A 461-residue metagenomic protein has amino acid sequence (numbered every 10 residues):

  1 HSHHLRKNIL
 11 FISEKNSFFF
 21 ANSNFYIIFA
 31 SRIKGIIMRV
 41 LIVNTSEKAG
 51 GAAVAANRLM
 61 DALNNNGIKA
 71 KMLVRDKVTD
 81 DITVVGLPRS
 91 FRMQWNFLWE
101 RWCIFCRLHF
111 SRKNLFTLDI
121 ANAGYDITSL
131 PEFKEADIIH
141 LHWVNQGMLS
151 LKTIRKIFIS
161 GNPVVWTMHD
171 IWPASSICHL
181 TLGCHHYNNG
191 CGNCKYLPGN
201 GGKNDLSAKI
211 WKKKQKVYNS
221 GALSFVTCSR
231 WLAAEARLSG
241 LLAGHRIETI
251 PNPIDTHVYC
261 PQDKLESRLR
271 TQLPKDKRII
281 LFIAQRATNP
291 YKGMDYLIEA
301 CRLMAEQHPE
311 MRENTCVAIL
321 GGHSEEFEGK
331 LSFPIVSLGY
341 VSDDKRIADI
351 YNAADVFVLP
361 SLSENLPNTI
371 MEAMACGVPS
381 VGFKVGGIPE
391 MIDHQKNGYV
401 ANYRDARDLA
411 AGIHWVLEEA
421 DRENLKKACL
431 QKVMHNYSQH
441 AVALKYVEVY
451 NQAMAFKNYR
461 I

Functional and structural regions predicted by a protein language model:
S175-H179, G201-T249, I254-V258, K264: A short, active-site helix/loop in glycosyltransferases that binds the activated sugar's phosphate group
L273-K292, I298-C301: Conserved donor-binding/catalytic core segment of Leloir-type glycosyltransferases
H308-T315, G321-K345: Nucleotide-activated donor-binding/catalytic signature segment of Leloir-type glycosyltransferases, i.e., the conserved
D349-A354: Short alpha-helical donor nucleotide-sugar binding micro-motif in glycosyltransferases
L362: Aromatic "clamp/platform" in nucleotide-sugar-dependent glycosyltransferases that forms part of the donor/acceptor
P379-G382: Short hydrophobic beta-strand element within catalytic cores of glycosyltransferases and related nucleotide-activated
H394-Q395, Y399-A406, W415-A420: Conserved acidic donor-binding segment of nucleotide-sugar-dependent glycosyltransferases
D408, D421-N436, K445-E448, Q452: A short, well-ordered alpha-helix in the C-terminal region of glycosyltransferases
